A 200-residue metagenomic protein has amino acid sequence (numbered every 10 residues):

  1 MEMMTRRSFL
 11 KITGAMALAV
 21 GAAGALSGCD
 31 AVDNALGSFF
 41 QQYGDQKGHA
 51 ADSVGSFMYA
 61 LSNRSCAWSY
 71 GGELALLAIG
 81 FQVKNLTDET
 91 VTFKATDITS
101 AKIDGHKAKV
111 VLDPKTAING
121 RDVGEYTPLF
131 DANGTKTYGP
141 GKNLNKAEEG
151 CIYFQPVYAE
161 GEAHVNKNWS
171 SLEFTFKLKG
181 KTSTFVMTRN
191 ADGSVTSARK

Functional and structural regions predicted by a protein language model:
M1-V20, G24: N-terminal secretory signal peptides and thylakoid transit peptides that target proteins across membranes
F40-G72: Low-complexity, acidic Ser/Thr/Pro/Gly-rich terminal tails and inter-domain linkers that flank the onset of structured
R64-A78, E89-T90, G141-N143: Short, solvent-exposed beta-strand/turn "edge" segments of beta-rich domains on protein surfaces
V83-T87: Asparagine-centered strand-capping/turn motif at beta-strand->loop junctions
E89-D97: Short, hydrophobic/aromatic beta-strand segments
K109-S171: Short, solvent-exposed, Trp/other aromatic-anchored flexible loops in extracytoplasmic proteins
E160-G193: Terminal connector regions
